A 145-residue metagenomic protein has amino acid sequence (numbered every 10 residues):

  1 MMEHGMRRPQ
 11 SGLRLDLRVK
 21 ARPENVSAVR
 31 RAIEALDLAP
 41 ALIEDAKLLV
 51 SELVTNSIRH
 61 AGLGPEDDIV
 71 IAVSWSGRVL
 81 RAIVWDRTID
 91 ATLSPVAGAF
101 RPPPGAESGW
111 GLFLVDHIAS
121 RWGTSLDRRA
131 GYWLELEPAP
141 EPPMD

Functional and structural regions predicted by a protein language model:
M1-D16, I58-D145: Conserved beta-strand-loop-beta-strand hairpin that lines the nucleotide-binding pocket of ATP/GTP-utilizing enzymes
M1-L48: Bergerat-fold GHKL ATPase/HATPase_c domain
S27-R30, K47, S51, S108 (+2 more regions): Conserved terminal C-lobe alpha helix of the protein kinase catalytic domain
A41-P65: Conserved ATP-binding N-box helix of the HATPase_c
